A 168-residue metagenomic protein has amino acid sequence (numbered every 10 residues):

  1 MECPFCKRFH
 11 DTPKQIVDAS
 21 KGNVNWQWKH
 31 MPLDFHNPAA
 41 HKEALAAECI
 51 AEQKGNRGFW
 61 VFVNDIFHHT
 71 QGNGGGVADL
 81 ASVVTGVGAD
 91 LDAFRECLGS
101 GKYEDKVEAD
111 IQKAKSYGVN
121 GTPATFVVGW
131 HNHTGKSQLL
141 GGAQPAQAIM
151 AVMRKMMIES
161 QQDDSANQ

Functional and structural regions predicted by a protein language model:
M1-T85: Structural alpha/beta surface segment adjacent to cysteine/selenocysteine redox centers across thiol/disulfide enzymes
D11-V17, A81-Q168: C-terminal cap of thioredoxin/glutaredoxin-like
